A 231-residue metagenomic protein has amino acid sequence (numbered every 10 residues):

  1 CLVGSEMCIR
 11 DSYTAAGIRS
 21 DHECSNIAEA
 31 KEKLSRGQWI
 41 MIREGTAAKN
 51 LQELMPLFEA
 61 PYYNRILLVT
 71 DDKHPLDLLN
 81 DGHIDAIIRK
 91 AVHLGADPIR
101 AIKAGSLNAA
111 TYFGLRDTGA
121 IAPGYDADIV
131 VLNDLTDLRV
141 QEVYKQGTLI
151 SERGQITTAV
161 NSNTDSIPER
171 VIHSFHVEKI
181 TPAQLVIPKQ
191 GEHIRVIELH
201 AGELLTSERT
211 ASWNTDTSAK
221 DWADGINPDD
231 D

Functional and structural regions predicted by a protein language model:
C1-G4, C8-I9: Single conserved hydrophobic/aromatic residue that forms the stacking wall/gate of nucleotide- or nucleobase-binding
T14-T118, V130-L138: Active-site-adjacent C-terminal substructures of enzyme catalytic domains
L79-G95, I99-D231: Active-site microenvironment of metallo-dependent hydrolases
